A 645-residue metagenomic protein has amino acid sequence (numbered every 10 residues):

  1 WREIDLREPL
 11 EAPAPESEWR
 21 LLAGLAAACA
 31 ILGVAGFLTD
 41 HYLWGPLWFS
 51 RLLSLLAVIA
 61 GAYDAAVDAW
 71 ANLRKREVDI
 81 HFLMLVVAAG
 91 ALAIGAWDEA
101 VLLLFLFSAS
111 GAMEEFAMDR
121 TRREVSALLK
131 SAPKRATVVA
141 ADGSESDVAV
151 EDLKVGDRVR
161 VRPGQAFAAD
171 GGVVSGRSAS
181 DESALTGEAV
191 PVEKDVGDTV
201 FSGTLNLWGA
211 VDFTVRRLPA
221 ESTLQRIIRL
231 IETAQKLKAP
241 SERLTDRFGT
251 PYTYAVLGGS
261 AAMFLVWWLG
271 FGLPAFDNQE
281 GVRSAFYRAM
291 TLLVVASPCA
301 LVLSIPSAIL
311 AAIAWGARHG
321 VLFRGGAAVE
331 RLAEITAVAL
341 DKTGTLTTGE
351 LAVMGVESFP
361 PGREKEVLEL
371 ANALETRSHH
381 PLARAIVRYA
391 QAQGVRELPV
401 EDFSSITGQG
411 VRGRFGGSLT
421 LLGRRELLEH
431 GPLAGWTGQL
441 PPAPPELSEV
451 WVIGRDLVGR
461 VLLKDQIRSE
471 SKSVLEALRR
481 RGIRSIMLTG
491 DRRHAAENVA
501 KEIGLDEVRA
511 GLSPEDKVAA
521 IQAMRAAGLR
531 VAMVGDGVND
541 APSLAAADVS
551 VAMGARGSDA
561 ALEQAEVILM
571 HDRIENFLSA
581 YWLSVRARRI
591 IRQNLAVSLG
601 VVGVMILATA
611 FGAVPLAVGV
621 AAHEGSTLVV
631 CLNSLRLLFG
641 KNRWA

Functional and structural regions predicted by a protein language model:
W1-P13, S54-R135, V139, K154-V159 (+6 more regions): Actuator/coupling domain of P-type ATPases
W1-W48, R135, D142-D147, Q225 (+5 more regions): Flexible metal-binding regulatory segments at protein termini and peripheral loops
A27-I31, R243-F276, T291-P298, P306 (+1 more regions): Bilayer-spanning, highly hydrophobic alpha-helical transmembrane segments
L38-P46, A66-A69, R74, V86-I94 (+5 more regions): Membrane-embedded alpha-helical bundles of multi-pass transporters
A69, A96, A117, A136 (+29 more regions): Residue-level signature of catalytic and energy-coupling elements of molecular machines, predominantly ATP/GTP-dependent
H81-L85, R120-V125, K134, L185 (+4 more regions): Conserved catalytic phosphorylation-site environment of P-type ATPases
V353-I483, R493, E502-A520: P-type ATPase nucleotide-binding
G417, S448, G454-Q593, V601: Conserved ATP-binding TGD loop and adjacent catalytic N/P-domain core of P-type ATPases
